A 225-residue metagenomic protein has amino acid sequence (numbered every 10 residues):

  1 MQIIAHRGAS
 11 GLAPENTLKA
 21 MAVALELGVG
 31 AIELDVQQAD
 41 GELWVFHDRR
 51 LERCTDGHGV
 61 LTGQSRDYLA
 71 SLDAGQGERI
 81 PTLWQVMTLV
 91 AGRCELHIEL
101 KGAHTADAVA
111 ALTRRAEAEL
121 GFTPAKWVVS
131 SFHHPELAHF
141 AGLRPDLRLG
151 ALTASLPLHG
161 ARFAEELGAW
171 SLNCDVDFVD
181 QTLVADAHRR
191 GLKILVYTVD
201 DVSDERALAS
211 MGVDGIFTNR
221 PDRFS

Functional and structural regions predicted by a protein language model:
M1-S225: Phosphate-group recognition and catalysis centered on beta-loop-alpha active-site segments
